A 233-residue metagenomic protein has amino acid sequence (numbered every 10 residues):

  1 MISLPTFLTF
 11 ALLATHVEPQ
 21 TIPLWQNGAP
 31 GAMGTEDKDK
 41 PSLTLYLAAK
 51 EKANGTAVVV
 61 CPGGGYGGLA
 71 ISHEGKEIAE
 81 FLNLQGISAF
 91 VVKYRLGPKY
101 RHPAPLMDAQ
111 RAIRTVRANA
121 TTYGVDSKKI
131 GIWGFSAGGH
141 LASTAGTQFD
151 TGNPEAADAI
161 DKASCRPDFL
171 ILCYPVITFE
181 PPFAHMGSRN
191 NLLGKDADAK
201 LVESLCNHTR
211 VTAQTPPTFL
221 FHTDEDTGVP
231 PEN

Functional and structural regions predicted by a protein language model:
M1-T9: Sec-dependent signal peptide recognition, specifically the positively charged N-region followed immediately by
T9-V17: Hydrophobic h-region of N-terminal signal peptides that target proteins for export in Gram-negative bacteria
V17-N233: Alpha/beta-hydrolase superfamily serine-hydrolase fold, recognizing
